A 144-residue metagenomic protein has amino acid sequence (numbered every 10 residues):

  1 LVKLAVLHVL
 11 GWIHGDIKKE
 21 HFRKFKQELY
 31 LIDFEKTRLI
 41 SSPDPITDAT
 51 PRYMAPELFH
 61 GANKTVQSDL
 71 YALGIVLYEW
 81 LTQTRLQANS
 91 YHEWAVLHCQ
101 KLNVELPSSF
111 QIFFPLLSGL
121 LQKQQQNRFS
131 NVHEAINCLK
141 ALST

Functional and structural regions predicted by a protein language model:
L7-K24: Catalytic-loop of the protein kinase fold
H21-D33: Conserved protein kinase catalytic/activation segment
D44-L58: Conserved activation segment of eukaryotic-like protein kinases, specifically the C-terminal portion of the activation
D69: Conserved catalytic-loop aspartate of Hanks-type protein kinases
W94-S108: Short proline-rich PxxP-based motifs
S109-K123: Conserved C-terminal C-lobe helix
L121-V132: A conserved short helix/loop substructure at the end of the activation segment of eukaryotic-like protein kinase domains
